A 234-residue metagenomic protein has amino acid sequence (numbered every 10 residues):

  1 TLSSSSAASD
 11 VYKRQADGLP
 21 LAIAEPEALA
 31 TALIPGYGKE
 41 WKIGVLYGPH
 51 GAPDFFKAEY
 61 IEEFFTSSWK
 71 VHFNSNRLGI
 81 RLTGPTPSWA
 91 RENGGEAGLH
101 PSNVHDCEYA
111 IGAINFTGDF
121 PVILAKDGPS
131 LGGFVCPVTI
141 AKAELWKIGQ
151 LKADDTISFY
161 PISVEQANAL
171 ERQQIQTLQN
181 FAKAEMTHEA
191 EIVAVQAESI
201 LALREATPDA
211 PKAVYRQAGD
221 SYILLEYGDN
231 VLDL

Functional and structural regions predicted by a protein language model:
T1, S5-L234: Conserved "landmark" site that anchors the functional core of diverse proteins
